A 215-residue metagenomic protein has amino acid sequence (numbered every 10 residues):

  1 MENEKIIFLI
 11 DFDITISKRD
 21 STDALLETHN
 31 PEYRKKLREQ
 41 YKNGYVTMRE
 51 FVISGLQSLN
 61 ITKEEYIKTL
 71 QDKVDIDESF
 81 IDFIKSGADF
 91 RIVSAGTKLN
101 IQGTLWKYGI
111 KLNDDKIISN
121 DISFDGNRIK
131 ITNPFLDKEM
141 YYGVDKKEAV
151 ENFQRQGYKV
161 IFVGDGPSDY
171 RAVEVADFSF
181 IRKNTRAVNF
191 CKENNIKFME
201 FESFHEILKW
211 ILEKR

Functional and structural regions predicted by a protein language model:
M1-K5, L212-R215: Short, Lys/Arg-enriched, disordered terminal segments
E2-G109, D114, I118-D121: Alpha-helical substrate-recognition element adjacent to the catalytic core
S79-D89, G96-R215: C-terminal cap/substrate-recognition subdomain and adjoining C-terminal extension of metal-dependent phosphatase-like
